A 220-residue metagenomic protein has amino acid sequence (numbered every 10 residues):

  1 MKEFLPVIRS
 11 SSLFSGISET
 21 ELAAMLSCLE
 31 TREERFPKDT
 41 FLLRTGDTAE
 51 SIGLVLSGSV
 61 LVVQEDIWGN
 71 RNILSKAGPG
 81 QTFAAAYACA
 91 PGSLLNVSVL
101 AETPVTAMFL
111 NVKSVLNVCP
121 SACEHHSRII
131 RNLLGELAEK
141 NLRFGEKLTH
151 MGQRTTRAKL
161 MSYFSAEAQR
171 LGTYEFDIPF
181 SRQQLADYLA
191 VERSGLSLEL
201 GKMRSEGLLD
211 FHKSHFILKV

Functional and structural regions predicted by a protein language model:
M1-K38, Y87-P91: Cyclic nucleotide-binding regulatory module and flanking cytosolic helices
C28-L29, D47-A49: Short, small/polar residue-rich loop motifs at catalytic or cofactor-binding pockets
L29, I73-R131: Cyclic-nucleotide recognition modules
D39, E50-V63, G78-Q81: Glycine- and acidic-residue-biased ligand/ion/polar-headgroup-sensing regions
F41-D47: Short phosphate-coordinating micro-motif centered on Lys-Gly-acidic
V60-N72: A short beta-strand-loop-beta hairpin characteristic of the jelly-roll/cupin
V105-P120, H126-S162: Short recognition helix of helix-turn-helix/winged-helix DNA-binding domains
T156-K159, Y163-V220: Phosphate-/nucleic-acid-contacting segments
